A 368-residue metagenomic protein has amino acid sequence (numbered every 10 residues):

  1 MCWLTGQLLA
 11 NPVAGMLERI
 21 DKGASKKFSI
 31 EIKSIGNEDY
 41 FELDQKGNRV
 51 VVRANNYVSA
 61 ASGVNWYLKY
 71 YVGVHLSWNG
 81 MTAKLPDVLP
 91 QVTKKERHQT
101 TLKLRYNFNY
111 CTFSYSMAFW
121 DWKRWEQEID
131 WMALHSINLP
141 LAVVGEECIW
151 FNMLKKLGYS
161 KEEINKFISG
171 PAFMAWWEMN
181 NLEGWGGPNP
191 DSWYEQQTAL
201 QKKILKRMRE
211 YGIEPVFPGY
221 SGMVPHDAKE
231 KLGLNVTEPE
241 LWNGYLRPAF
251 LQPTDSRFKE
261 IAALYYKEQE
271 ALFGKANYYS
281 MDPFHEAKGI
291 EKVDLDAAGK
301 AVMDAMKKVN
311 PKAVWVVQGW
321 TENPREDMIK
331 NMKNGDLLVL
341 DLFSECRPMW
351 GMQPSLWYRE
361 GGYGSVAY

Functional and structural regions predicted by a protein language model:
M1-T5: Bacterial N-terminal signal peptides
G6-L102: Contiguous, structured surface segment used for ligand recognition
L9-M16, A60-V64, R124-E128, L200 (+3 more regions): Stable alpha-helical elements in mature extracytoplasmic
S25, H75, N79-L89, F108-T112 (+3 more regions): Catalytic-core regions of glycoside hydrolase
R49-A54, S114-A118, D191-S192: Second-shell loop/turn segments in exported
V64-W66, W120-W125, L154-L157: "Short basic amphipathic alpha-helical interaction patches in structured regions
L102-D121, M132: Active-site-adjacent substrate/metal-binding segments within catalytic domains of carbohydrate-active enzymes
A118-W131, A262-E268: Short, acidic/polar
